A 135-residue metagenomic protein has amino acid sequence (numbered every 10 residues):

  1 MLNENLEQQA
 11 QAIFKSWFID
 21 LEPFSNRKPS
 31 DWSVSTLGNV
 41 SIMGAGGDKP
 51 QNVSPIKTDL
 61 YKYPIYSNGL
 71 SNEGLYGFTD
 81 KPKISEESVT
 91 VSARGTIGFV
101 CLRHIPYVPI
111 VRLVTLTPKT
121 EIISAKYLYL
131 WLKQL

Functional and structural regions predicted by a protein language model:
M1-P50, I56-S71: Non-catalytic DNA-recognition/assembly elements of restriction-modification systems
R27, P55-I56, K81, P106: Generic marker of residues within folded, mature protein domains
G44, L132-L135: Alpha-helix boundary/capping residues
P50-V53, Y76-F78: Short secondary-structure capping/turn segments at boundaries of alpha-helices and beta-strands
N68-K133: A short beta-sheet element
